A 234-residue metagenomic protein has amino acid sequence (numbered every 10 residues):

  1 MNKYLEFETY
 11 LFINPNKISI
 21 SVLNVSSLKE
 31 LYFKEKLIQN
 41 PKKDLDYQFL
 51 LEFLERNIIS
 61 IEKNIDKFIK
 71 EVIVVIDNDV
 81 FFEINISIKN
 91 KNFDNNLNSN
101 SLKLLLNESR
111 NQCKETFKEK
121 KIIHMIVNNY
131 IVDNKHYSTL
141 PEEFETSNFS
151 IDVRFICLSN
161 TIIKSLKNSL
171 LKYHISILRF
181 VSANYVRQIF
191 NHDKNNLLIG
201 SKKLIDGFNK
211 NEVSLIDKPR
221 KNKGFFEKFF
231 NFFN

Functional and structural regions predicted by a protein language model:
M1-P15, V25-L31, E35-F68, I76-N234: Nucleotide/phosphate-binding catalytic cleft detector across ATP-hydrolyzing and phosphate-transferring enzymes
I20-L23: Amphipathic beta-strand/beta-sheet edge segments enriched in Tyr/Trp
